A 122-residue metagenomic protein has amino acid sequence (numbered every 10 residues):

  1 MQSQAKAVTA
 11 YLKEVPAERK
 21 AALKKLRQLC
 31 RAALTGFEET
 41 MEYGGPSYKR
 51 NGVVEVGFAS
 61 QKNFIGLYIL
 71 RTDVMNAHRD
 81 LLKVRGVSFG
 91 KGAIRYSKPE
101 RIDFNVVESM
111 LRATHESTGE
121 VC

Functional and structural regions predicted by a protein language model:
M1-C122: Charge-dense, helix-prone N-terminal extensions
